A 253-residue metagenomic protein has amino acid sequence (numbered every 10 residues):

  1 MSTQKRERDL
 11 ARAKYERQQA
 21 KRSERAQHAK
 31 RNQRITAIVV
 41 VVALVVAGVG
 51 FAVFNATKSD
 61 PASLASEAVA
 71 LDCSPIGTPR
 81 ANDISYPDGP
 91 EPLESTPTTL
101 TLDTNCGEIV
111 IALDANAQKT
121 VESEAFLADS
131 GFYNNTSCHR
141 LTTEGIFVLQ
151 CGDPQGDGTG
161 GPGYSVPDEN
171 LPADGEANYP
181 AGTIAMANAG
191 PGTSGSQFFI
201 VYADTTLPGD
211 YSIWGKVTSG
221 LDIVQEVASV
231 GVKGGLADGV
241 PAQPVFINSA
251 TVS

Functional and structural regions predicted by a protein language model:
M1-S253: Cyclophilin-like peptidyl-prolyl cis-trans isomerases
